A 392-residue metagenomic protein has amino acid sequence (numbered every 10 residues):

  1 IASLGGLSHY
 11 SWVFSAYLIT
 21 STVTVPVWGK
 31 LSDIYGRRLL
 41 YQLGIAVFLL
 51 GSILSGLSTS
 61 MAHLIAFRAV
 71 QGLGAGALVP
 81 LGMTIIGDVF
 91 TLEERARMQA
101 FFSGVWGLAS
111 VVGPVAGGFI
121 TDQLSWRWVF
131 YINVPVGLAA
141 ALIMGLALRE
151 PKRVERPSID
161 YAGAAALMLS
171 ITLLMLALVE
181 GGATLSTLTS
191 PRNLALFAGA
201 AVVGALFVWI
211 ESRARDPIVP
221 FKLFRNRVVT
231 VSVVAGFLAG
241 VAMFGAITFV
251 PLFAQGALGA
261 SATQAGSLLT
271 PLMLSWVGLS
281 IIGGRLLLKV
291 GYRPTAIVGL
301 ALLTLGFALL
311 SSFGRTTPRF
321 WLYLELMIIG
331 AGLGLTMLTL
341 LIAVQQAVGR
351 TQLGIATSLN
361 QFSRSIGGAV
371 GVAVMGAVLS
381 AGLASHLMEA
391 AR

Functional and structural regions predicted by a protein language model:
I1, L31-S32, A116-L124, L178 (+4 more regions): Interfacial helix-cap and linker-helix signal at transmembrane-aqueous boundaries of multi-pass secondary transporters
I1-V23, I65, L258, T263-L268: Extracellular/periplasmic helix-loop-helix junction of adjacent transmembrane segments in MFS-like secondary
L7-S8, L92-F102, A262-T263, R350-L359: Loop-to-transmembrane helix entry/capping segments in MFS-fold secondary transporters and related SLC/MFSD carriers
F14, A162, T189-G199, V203 (+1 more regions): 12-transmembrane solute porter fold
S15-W28, V79-M83, T270-G283: Central cavity-lining transmembrane alpha-helices of secondary-active solute carriers, predominantly the Major
V25-G163, L167, E180, L274 (+2 more regions): Helix-loop-helix hairpins in multi-pass membrane proteins, especially solute transporters
D122-V134, E180-N193, S261, A381-R392: A membrane-interface helix-boundary motif in multi-pass transporters
K152-R153, M168-N193, F207-S212: Phenylalanine-glycine-rich, low-complexity intrinsically disordered regions, typified by the FG/GLFG repeat domains
